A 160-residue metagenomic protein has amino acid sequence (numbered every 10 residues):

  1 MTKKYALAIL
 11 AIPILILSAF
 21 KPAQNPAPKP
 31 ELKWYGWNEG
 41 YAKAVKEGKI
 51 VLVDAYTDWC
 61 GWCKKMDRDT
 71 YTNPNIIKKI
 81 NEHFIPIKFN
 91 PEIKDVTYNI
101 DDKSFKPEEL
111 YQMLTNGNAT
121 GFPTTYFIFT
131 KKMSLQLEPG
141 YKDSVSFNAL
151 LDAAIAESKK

Functional and structural regions predicted by a protein language model:
M1-P26: Bacterial Sec-dependent N-terminal signal peptides
K21-L32, K160: Sec-dependent signal peptide cleavage junction
L32-I50, I80: A short beta-strand-turn-helix
Y35, D54, T70, Y141-V145: Soluble non-cytosolic domains of exported or imported proteins
E47-G61, P86: Short active-site neighborhood of thiol/selenol oxidoreductases, capturing the structured segment around
K64-R68: Detector for the c-type heme attachment site
P74-I77, N81-L135, P139-S146, A153-A154: Thioredoxin-like thiol-disulfide oxidoreductase module
I155-K159: Short, low-complexity, Pro/Ser/Thr/Gly-rich segments in the mature regions of secreted, periplasmic
